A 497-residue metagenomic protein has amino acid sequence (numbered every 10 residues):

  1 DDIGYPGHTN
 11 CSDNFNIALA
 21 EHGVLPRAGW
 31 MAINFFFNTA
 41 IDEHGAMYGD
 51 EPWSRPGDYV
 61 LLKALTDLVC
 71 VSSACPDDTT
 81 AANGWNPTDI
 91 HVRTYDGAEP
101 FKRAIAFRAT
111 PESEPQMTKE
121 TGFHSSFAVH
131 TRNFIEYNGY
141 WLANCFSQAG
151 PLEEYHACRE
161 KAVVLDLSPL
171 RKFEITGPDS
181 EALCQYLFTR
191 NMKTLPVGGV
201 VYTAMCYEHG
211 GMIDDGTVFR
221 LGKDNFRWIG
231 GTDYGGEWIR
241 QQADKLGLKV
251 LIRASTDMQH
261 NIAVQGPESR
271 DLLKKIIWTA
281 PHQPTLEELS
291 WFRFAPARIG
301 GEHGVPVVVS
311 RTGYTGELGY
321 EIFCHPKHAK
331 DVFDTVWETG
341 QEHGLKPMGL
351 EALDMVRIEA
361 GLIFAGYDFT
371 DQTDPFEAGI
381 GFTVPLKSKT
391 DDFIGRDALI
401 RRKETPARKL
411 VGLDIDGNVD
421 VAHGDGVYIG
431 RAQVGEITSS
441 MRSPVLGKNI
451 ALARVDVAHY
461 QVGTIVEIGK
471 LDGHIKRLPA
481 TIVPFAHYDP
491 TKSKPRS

Functional and structural regions predicted by a protein language model:
G4, T9, I17-A20, A28 (+8 more regions): Short linear motifs in low-complexity or flexible loops
H91, Y95-C206, G211: Acidic, proline/glycine-enriched N-terminal capping motif
H91-R132, Y137-F146, F219-S497: Conserved, structured C-terminal
N191-Q241: Well-ordered mid-protein domain cores that form the structural environment of catalytic cofactors
